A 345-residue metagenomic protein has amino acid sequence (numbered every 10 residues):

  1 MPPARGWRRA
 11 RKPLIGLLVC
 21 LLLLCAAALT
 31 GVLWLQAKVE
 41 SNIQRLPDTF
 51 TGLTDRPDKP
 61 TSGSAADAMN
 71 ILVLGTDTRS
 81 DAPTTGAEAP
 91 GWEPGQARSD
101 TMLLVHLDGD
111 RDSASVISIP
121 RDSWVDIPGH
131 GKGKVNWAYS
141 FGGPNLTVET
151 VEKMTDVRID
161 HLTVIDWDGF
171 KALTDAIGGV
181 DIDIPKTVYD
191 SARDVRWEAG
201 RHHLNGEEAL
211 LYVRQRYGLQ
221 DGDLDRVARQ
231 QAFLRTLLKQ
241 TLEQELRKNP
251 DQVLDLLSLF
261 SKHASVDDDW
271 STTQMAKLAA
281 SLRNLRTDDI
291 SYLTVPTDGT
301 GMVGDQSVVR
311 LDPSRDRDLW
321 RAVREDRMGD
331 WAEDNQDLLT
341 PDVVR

Functional and structural regions predicted by a protein language model:
P3-A97: N-terminal hydrophobic targeting segments that direct proteins to the cell envelope
L46, R56, A82, L204 (+1 more regions): C-terminal solvent-exposed extensions
P47, S99-T101, K132, N136 (+11 more regions): Extracytoplasmic/secreted envelope proteins and their assembly/folding machinery, especially bacterial periplasmic
F50-P60, A82-L103, W137-M154, R158-I159 (+1 more regions): N-terminal post-signal-peptidase region of extra-cytosolic proteins
A66-M69, A97-M102, R111-I119, H130-K132 (+7 more regions): Extracytoplasmic
M69, L173-D251, A264, V344: Flexible, polar/acidic helix-loop-strand segments at domain edges
P90-E93, G133-F141, D156-H161, A199 (+4 more regions): Second-shell loop/turn segments in exported
V135-R196: Amphipathic, coiled-coil-like alpha-helical scaffolding segments used for oligomerization/assembly
